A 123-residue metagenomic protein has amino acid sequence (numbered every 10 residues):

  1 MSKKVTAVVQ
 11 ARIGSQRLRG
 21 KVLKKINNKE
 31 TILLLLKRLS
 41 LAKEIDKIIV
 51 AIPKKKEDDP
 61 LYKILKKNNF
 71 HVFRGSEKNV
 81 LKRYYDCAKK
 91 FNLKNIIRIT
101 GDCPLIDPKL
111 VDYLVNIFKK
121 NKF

Functional and structural regions predicted by a protein language model:
M1-L18: N-terminal nucleotide-binding beta1-loop-alpha1 segment
T6, N95-I97: Structural motif
L18-L41: Short, well-formed alpha-helical segments that are part of the catalytic scaffolds of diverse glycosyltransferases
K21, P60-K63, K109: Generic recognition of short, well-ordered alpha-helical segments
N28-K29, E77-K78, D107: A conditional alpha-helix N-cap/helix-loop micro-motif detector
L33-N95: Conserved N-terminal catalytic core of the sugar/cofactor nucleotidyltransferase
Y84-F91, C103-F123: Conserved donor-nucleotide/metal-binding helix-loop-beta segment in metal-dependent transferases, i.e., the alpha-helix
I99-G101: Active-site acidic Asp-centered loop
